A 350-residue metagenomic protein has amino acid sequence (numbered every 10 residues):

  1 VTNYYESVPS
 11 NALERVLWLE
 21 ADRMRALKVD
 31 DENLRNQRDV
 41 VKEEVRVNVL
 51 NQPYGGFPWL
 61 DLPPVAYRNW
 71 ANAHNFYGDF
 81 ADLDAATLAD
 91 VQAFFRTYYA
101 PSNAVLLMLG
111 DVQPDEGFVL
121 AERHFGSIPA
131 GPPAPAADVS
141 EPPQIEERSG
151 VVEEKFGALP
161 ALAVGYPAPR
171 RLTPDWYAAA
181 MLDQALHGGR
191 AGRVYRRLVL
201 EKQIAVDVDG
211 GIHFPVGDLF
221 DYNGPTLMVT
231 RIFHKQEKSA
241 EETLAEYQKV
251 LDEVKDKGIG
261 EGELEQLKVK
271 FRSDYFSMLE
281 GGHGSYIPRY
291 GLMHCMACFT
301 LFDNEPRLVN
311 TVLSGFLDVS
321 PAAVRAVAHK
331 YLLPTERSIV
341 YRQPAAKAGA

Functional and structural regions predicted by a protein language model:
V1-M24, Y54-A81, N103-L109, L159-P169 (+3 more regions): M16 family metallopeptidases and their MPP-like homologs
Y5, A21, R25, K42 (+6 more regions): Short, well-ordered alpha-helical packing segments
K28-N36, Q52-G55, P132-A134, K257-L264 (+2 more regions): Surface-exposed patches in mature extracellular/periplasmic domains of secreted proteins
D31, R38-D39, V47, G55 (+2 more regions): Non-catalytic, conformational "gating/processing" segments within enzyme and secreted inhibitor domains
V41-N48, S140-E154, K268-G281: Short, conserved secondary-structure transition motifs
R68, P101, V105-R170, V269 (+2 more regions): An aromatic/glycine/proline-enriched structural segment found at the starts of mature extracellular/organellar domains
Q92-R96, S149-V152, G210-F220: Short beta-strand/turn micro-motifs at beta-sheet edges
P174-L186, Y195-R196: Active/ligand-binding-proximal structured segments within catalytic/core domains that scaffold catalytic residues
